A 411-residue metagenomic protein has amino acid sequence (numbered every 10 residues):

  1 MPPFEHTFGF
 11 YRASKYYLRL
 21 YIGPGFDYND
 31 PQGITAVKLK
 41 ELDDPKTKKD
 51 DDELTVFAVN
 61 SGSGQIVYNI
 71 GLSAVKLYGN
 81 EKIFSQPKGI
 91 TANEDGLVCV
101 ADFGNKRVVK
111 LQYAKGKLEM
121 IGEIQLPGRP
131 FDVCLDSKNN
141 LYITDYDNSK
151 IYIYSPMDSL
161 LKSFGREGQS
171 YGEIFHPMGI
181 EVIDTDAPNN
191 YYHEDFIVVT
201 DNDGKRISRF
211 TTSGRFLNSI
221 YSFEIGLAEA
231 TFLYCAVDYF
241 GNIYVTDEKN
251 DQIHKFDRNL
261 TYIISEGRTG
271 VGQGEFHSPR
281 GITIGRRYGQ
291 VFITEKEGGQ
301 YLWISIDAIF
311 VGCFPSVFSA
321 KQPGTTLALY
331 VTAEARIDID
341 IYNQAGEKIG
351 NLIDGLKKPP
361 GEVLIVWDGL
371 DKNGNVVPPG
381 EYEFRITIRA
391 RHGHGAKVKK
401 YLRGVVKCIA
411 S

Functional and structural regions predicted by a protein language model:
M1-P31: A short helix->beta-strand "capping" segment at the edge of beta-propeller domains
Y17-G25, A74-N80, K117-I124, L160-Y171 (+2 more regions): A short beta-strand motif characteristic of beta-propeller blades
P24-E53, E81-E94, L126-K138, S170-N189 (+2 more regions): Beta-rich, blade/repeat-based domains predominating in secreted/periplasmic proteins but also intracellular
D43, K49, T55-A58, L97-V100 (+5 more regions): Conserved beta-propeller blade signature
N69-S73, Q112-G116, S155-S159, T211-R215 (+2 more regions): Short loop/turn segments that connect beta-strands within beta-propeller blades
G274-C313: Blade-level signature of beta-propeller repeat domains, shared across WD40, Kelch, NHL, RCC1 and BNR/Asp-box propellers
W303-G312, K321-G324, E383-S411: C-terminal tail/sorting-segment detector
K348-V377, A390-R391: Glycine-centered tight-turn motifs at strand-turn-strand junctions
